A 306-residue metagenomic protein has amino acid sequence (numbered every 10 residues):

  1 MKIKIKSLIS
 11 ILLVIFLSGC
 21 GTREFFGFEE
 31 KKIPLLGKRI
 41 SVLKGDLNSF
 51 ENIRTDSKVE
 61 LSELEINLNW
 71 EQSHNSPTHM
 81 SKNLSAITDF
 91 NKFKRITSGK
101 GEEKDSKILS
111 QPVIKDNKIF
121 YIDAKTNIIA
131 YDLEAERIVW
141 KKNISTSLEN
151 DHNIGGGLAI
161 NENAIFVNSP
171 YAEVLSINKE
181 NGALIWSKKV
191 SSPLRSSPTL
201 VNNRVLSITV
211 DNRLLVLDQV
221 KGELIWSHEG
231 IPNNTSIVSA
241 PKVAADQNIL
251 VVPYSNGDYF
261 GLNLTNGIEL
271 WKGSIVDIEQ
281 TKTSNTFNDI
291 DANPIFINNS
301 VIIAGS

Functional and structural regions predicted by a protein language model:
M1-C20: Sec-dependent bacterial lipoprotein signal peptides
V14-E51: Bacterial Sec signal peptide processing site at the extreme N-terminus
V42-T55, L84-D105: A short helix->beta-strand "capping" segment at the edge of beta-propeller domains
F93-V113, W140-A159, I185-N202, L224-Q247 (+2 more regions): Extracytoplasmic beta-rich repeat domains
D123-A124, N153, E162, S169-P170 (+5 more regions): Structural signature of WD-repeat beta-propellers
D132-E136, N178-G182, D218-G222, L264-G267: Short loop/turn segments that connect beta-strands within beta-propeller blades
